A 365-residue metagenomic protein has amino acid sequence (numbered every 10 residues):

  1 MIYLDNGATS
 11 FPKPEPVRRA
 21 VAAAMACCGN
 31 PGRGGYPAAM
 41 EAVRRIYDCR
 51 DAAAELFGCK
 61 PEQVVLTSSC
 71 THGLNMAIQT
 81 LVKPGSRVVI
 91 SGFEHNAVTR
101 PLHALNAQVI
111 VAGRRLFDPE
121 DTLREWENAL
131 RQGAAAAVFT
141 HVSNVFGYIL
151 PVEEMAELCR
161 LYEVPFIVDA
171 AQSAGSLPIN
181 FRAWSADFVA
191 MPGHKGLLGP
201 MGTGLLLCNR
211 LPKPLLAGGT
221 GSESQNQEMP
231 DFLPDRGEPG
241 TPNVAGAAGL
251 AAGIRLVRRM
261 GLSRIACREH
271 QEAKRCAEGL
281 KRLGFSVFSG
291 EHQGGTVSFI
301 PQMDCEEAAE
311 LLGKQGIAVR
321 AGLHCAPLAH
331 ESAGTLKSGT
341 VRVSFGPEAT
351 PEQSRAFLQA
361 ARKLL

Functional and structural regions predicted by a protein language model:
M1-L365: Pyridoxal 5′-phosphate
